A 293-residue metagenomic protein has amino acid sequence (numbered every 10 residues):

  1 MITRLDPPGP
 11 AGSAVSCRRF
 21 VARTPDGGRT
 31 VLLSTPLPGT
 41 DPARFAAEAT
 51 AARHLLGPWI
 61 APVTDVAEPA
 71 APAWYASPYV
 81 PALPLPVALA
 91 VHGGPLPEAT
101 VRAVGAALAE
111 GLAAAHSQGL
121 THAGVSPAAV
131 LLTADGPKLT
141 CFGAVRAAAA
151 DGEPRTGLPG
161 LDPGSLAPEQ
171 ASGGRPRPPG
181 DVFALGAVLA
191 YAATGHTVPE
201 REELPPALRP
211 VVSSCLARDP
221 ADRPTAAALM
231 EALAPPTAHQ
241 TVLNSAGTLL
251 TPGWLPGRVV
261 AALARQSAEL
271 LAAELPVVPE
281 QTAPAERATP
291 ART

Functional and structural regions predicted by a protein language model:
P36-H54: AlphaC helix of the eukaryotic protein kinase fold
V66: Activation-segment/catalytic-loop signature of the eukaryotic protein kinase fold
A70-P84, A88: Conserved short submotifs of the Hanks-type protein kinase catalytic core that shape the nucleotide-binding pocket
V104-G105: Activation segment signature within eukaryotic-like protein kinase domains
L108-L120: Protein kinase catalytic-loop region centered on the HRD/HxD motif
L204-L216: Conserved C-terminal C-lobe helix
Q240-T293: Regulatory extensions appended to serine/threonine kinase catalytic cores
